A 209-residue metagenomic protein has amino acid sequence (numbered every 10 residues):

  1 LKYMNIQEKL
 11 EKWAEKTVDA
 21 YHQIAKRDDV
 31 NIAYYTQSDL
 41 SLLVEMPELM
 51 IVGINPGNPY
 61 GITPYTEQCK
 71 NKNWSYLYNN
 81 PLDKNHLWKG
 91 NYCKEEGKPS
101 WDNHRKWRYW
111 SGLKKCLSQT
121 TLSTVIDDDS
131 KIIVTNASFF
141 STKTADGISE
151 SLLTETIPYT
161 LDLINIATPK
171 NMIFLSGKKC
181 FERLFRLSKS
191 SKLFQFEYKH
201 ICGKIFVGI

Functional and structural regions predicted by a protein language model:
K2-A167: A polyanion-binding, active-site-adjacent surface
R27, R105-R108, K170, R183-R186 (+1 more regions): Arginine residue identity/basic-tract feature
P47, T168-K170, C202-F206: A short helix->loop->beta-strand "cap" motif at the edges of active sites that frequently abuts
V52-N55, K170-F181: Glycine-rich anion-binding loop/nest that anchors nucleotide
G61-P64, T144-G147, S176, F181-S188: A short acidic (Asp/Glu
T154-P158, L184-Q195: C-terminal/domain-terminus segments
S191-I209: Short, flexible loop segments at boundaries between secondary-structure elements
